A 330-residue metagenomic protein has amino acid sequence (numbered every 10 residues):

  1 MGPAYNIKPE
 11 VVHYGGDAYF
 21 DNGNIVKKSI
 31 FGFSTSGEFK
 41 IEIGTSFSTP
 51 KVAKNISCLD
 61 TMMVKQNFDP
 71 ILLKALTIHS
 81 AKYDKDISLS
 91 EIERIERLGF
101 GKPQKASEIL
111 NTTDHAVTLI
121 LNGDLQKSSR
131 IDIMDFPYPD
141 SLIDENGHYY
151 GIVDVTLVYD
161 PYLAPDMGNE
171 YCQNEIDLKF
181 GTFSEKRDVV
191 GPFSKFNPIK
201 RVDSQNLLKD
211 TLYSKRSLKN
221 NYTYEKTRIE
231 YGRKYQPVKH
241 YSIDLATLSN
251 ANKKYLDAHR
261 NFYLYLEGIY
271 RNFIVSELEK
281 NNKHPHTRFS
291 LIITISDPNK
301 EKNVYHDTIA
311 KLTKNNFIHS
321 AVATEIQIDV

Functional and structural regions predicted by a protein language model:
M1-P50: Catalytic-core environment of secreted peptidases
V11, K51-M62: Alpha-helical metal-binding/catalytic segments enriched in His/Glu/Asp
K27-F31, I71-A81, C172-G181: Amphipathic alpha-helical scaffolding segments
M63-L89: An often Trp-containing, charged/polar helix-loop segment at the C-terminal end of enzyme catalytic cores
F68, T113, I328-V330: Extended, prion-like low-complexity intrinsically disordered regions
E96-D188: Secreted peptidase-domain scaffold signal
Y171-L208, L212-S214, Y231, A246-V330: C-terminal edge strands of extracellular/lumenal beta-sandwich accessory domains
K226, E230-P237: Extended repeat-based interaction scaffolds and adjacent low-complexity, acidic/S/T/P-biased segments that form broad
